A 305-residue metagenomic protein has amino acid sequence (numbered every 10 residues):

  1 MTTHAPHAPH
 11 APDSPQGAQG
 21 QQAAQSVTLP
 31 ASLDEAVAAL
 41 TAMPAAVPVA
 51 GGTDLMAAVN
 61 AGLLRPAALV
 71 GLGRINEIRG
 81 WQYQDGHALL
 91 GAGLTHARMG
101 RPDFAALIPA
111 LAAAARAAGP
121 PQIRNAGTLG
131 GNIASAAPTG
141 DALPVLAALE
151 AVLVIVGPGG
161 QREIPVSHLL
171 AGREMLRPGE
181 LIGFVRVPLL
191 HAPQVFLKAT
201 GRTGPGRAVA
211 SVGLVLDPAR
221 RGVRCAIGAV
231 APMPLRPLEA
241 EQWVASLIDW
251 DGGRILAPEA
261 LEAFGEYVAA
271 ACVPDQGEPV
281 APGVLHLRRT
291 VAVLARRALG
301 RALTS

Functional and structural regions predicted by a protein language model:
M1-S305: C-terminal structural segment of proteins
